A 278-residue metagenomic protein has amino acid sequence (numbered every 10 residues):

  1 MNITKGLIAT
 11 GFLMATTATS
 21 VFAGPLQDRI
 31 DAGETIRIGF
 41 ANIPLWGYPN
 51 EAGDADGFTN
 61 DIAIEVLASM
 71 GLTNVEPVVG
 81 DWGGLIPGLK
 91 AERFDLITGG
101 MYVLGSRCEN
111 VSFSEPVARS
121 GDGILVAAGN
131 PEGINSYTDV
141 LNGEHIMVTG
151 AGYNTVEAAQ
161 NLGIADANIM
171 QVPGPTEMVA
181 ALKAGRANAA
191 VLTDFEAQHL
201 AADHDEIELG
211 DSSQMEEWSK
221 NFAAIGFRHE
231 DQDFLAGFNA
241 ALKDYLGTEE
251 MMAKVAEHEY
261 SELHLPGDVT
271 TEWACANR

Functional and structural regions predicted by a protein language model:
G24-G100, E109: Extracytoplasmic small-molecule ligand-binding "clamshell" domains of the periplasmic binding protein/Venus flytrap
P25, N154-I169, E208-G210, L242-R278: Ligand-binding clefts/hinges and TM-proximal coupling segments of bilobed small-molecule sensing domains
I36-R37, L72-N74, A91-G99, E144-I146 (+3 more regions): Alpha-to-beta junction loops
R37, N42-L45, G53-S69, G123-G174 (+2 more regions): Bilobed "Venus flytrap"/periplasmic-binding protein-like clamshell domains and structurally analogous long
G57-M70, N130, T138, E144 (+2 more regions): Extended ligand-binding regions for polar small-molecule ligands
V75-P87, E132-N135, I169-A184: Short helix-initiation/N-cap motifs at beta->coil->alpha
G84, G100-E109, Q160-N161, N188-S219: A ligand-binding cleft/hinge motif common to bilobed small-molecule-binding domains
R119-L125, A202-L242, S261-R278: Periplasmic-binding protein-like
